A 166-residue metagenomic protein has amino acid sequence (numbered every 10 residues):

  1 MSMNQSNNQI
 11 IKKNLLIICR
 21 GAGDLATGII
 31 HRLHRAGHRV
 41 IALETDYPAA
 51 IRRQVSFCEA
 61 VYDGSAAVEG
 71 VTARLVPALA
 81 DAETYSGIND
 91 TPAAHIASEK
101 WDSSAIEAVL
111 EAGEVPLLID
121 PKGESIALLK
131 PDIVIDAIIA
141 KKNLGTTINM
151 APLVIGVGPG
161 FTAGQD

Functional and structural regions predicted by a protein language model:
N4, N8-D166: Well-ordered secondary-structure scaffolds
